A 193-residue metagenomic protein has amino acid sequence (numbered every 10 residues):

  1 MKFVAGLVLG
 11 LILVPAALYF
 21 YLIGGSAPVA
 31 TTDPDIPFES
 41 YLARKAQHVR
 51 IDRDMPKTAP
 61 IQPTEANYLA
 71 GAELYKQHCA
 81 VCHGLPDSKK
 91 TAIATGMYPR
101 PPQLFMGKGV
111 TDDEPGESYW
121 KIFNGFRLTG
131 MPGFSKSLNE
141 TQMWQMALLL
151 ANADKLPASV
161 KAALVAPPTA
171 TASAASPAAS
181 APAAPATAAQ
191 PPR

Functional and structural regions predicted by a protein language model:
K2-L69, I93, D113-E117, F134-L149 (+1 more regions): Periplasmic c-type cytochrome electron-transfer domains
E65-S88, S176-S180: Sequence/structural segment immediately N-terminal to covalent heme-attachment motifs in c-type and related
Y68, A72, G84-E117, F134: Gly/Gly-Pro-rich "capping" loops immediately C-terminal to redox-active cysteine motifs in periplasmic/lumenal
K76, A80, F123-R127, L148-K155: Sec-exported extracytoplasmic/periplasmic mature domains
C82-S88, F123-N124, S135-L138, A151: Detector for the c-type heme attachment site
S159-T169: Short, flexible loop/turn segments with low-complexity composition
